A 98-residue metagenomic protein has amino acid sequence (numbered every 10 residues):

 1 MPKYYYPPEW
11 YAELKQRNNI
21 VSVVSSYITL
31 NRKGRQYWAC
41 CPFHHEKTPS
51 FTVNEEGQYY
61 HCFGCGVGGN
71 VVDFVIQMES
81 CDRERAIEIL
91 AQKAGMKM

Functional and structural regions predicted by a protein language model:
M1-M98: N-terminal structured subdomain of primase-like DNA metabolism proteins
